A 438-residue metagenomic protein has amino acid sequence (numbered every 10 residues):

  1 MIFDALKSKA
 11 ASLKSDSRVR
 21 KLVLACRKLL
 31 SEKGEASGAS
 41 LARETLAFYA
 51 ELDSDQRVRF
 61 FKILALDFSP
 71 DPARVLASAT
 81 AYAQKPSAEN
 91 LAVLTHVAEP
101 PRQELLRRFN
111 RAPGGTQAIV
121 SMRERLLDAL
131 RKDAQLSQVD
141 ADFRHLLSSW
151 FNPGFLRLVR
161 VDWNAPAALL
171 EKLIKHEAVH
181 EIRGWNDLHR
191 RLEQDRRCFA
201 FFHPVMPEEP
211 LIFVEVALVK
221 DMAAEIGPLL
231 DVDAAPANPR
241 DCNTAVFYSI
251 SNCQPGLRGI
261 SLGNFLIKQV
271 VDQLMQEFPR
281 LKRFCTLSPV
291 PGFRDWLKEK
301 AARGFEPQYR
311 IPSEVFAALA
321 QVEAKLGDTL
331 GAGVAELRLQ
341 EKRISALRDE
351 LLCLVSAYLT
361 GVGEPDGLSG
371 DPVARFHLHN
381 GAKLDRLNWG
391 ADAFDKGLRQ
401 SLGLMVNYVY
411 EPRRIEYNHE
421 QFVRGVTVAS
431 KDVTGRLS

Functional and structural regions predicted by a protein language model:
M1-I260, N264-S438: Extended, composition-driven regions rather than compact fold-specific motifs
